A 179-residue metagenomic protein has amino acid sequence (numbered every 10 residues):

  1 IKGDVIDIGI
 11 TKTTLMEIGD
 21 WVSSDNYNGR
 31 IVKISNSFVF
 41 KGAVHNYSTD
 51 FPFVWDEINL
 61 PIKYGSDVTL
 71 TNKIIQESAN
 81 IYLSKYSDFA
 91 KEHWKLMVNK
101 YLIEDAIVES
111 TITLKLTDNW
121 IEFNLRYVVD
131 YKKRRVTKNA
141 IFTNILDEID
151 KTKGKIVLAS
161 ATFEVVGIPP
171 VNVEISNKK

Functional and structural regions predicted by a protein language model:
I1-E92: Soluble accessory domains appended to multi-pass membrane transport proteins
Q76, S84-K179: Solvent-exposed, non-transmembrane regulatory segments of membrane-associated proteins
